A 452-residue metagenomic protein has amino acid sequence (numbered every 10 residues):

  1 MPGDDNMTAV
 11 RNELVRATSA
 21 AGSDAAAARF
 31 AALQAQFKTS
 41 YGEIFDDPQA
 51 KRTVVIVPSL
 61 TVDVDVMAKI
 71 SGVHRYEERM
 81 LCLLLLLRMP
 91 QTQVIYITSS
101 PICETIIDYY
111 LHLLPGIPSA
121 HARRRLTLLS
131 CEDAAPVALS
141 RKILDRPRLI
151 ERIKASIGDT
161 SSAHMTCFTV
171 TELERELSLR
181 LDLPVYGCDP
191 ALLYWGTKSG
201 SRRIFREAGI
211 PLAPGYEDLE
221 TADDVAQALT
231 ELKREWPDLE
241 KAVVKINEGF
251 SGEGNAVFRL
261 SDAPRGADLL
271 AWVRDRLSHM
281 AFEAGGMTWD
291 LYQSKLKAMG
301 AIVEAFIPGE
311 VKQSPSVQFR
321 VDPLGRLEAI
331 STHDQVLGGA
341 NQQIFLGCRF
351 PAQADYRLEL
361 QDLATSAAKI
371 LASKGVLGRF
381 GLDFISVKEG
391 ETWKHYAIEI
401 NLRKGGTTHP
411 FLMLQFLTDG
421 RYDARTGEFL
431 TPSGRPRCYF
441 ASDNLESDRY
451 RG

Functional and structural regions predicted by a protein language model:
P2-G196: ATP-binding N-terminal substructure of ATP-dependent carboxylate-amine bond-forming enzymes
D108, L177-R180, A228, E253-L260 (+3 more regions): Short acidic, glycine/serine/threonine-rich loops at helix termini
T169-V170, G200-I204, L270: Extended, low-hydrophobicity, polar/charged segments
R175, L179-G249, E253: A conserved helix-loop-beta module that forms one wall/lid of the active-site cleft in ATP-utilizing catalytic domains
P237-V243, N247-E253, F258-L260, D268-L337 (+2 more regions): Phosphate-binding site of ATP-dependent enzymes
E248, S386, L402: Short, glycine/acidic-enriched loop or turn micro-motifs at the edges of active sites
D290-V311, A329, N341-T392, T431-G452: A long amphipathic alpha-helix within ATP-dependent nucleotide-binding catalytic cores
K394-Y450: C-terminal catalytic subdomain
